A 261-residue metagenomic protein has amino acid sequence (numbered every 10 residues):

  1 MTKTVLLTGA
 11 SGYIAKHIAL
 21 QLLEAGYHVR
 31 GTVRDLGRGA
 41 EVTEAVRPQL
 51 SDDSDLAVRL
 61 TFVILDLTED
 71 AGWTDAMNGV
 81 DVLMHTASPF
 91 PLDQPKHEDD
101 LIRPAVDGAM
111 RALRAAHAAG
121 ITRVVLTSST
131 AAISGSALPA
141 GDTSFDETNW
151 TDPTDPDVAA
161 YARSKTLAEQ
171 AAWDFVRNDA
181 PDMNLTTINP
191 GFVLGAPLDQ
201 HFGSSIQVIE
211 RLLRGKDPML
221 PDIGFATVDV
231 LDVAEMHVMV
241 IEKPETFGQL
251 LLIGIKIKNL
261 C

Functional and structural regions predicted by a protein language model:
K3-Y27, T32: N-terminal Rossmann NAD(P)H-binding glycine-rich loop of SDR-like oxidoreductase domains
H28, H85, P89, Q94-Y161: Conserved Rossmann-fold NAD(P)-dependent oxidoreductase catalytic core, especially the SDR/UDP-sugar
L36-R38, R47-D107: NAD(P)H-binding glycine-rich loop region in Rossmannoid oxidoreductase-like domains and their noncatalytic homologs
D155-L185: Active-site Tyr-X1-5-Lys
D157-A160, G195-H201, M219-L231: Glycine-rich "substrate-gating" loop/helix at the edge of Rossmann-like oxidoreductase active sites
D179-D182, G195-V208, V240-L250: Glycine/proline-rich active-site loop of Rossmann-fold NAD(P)-dependent oxidoreductases
I209-P218, I223-L250: Alpha-helical substrate-binding/gating segment
